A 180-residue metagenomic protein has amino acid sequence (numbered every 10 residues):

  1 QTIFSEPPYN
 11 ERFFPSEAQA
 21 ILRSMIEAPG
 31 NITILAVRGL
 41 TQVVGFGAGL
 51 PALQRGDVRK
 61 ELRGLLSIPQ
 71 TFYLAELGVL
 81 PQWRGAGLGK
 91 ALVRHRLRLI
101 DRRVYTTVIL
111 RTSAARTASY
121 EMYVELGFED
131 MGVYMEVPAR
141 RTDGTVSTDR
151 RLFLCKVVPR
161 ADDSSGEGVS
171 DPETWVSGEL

Functional and structural regions predicted by a protein language model:
Y9-R38, A48, Q54: Active-site rim helix/loop that mediates acceptor-substrate recognition in acyltransferases
T41-G45, A118: Glycine-rich acetyl-CoA-binding "A-motif" of GNAT/NAT acetyltransferases
F46-E76, M135-T145: Conserved acyl-donor/pantetheine-binding loop and adjacent beta-alpha core of acyl/acetyltransferases and related
V79, G85-R98, E125: Conserved acetyl-CoA-binding loop-helix of GNAT-fold acetyltransferases
R84, R96, L110-Y120, E136-P138: Conserved beta-strand-loop-alpha-helix junction that forms the acyl-donor binding cleft
K90, R102, A114-V133, R141-T142: Conserved active-site alpha-helix within GNAT-family acetyltransferase domains
I100-T112: Conserved GNAT acetyl-CoA-binding A-motif
S113-A115, L126, E136-L180: C-terminal "cap" of GNAT-fold acetyltransferases
